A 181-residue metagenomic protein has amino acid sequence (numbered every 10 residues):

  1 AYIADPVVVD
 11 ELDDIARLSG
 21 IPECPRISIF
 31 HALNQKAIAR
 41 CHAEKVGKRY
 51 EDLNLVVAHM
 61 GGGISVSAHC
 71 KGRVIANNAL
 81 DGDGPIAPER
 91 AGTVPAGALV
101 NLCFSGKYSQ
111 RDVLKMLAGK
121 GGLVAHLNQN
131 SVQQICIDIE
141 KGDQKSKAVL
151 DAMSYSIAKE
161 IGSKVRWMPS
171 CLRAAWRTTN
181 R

Functional and structural regions predicted by a protein language model:
Y2-A4, V56, I75, C171: Hydrophobic/aromatic beta-strand patches that form the interior of the parallel beta-sheet core in alpha/beta enzyme
D5-D10, G61, K120: Short glycine-enriched loops at secondary-structure junctions
I15-S105: Glycine-rich phosphate-binding loop of actin/hexokinase-like ATP-binding domains
I38-C41, V149-W167: Phosphate/ATP-binding catalytic cores across multiple sugar-kinase/actin-like superfamilies, primarily ASKHA
D52-A58, D112-G119, M168-C171: Beta-strand segments within the central parallel beta-sheet cores of soluble alpha/beta enzyme folds
S105-D151: A mobile "lid/hinge" subdomain adjacent to the ATP/sugar-phosphate binding pocket shared across diverse ATP-dependent
W167-R181: Glycine-rich phosphate-binding loops at beta-strand->alpha-helix junctions
